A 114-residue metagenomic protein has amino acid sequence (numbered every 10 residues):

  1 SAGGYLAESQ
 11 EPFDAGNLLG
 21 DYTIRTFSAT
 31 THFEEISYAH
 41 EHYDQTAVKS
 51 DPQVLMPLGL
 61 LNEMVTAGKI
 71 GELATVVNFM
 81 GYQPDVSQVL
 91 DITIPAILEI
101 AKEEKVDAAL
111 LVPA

Functional and structural regions predicted by a protein language model:
S1-A114: Metallocofactor- and cofactor-centric catalytic cores in central/energy metabolism, strongly enriched
